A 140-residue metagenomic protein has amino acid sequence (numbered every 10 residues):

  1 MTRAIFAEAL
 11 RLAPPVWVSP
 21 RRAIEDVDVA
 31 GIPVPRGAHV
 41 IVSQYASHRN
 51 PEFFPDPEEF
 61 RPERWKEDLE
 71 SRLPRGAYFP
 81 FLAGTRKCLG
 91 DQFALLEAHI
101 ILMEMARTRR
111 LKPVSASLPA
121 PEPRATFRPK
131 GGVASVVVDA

Functional and structural regions predicted by a protein language model:
M1-A30: Conserved cytochrome P450 K-helix E-x-x-R motif and the immediately C-terminal K′/meander segment
E8-R11, K130-A140: C-terminal domain-closing interface element
D26, V42-E70: Conserved cytochrome P450 K-helix/beta-meander segment immediately N-terminal to the heme-binding cysteine loop
L69-Y78: Active-site-adjacent bridging/hinge elements
Q92-F127: Cytochrome P450 heme-binding "Cys pocket" and the immediately downstream C-terminal segment
